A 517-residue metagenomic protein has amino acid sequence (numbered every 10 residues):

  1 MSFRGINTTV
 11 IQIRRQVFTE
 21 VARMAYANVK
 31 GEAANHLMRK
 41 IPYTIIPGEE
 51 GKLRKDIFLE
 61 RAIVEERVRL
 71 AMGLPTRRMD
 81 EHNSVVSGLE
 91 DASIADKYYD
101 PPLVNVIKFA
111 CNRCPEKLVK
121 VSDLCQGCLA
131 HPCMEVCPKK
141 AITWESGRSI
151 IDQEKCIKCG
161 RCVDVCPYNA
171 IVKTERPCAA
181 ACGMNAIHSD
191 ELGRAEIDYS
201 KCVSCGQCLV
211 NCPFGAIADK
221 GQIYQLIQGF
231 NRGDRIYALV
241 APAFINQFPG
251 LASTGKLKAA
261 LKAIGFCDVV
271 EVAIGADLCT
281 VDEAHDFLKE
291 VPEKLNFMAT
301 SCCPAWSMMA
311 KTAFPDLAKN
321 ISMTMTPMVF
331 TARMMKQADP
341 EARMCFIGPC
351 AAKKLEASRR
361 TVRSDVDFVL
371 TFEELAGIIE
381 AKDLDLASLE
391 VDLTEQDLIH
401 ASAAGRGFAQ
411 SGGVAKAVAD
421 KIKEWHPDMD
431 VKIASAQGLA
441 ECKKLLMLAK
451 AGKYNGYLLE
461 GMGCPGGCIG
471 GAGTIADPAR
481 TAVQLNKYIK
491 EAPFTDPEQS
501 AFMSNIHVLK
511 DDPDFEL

Functional and structural regions predicted by a protein language model:
M1-H82, D219-L517: Iron-sulfur-associated redox domains of electron-transfer enzymes in respiratory and anaerobic energy metabolism
A62, E66, S84-L89, A95-P102: Extended, highly charged accessory segments
S93-S122, K139-K140: N-terminal [4Fe-4S]-dependent radical SAM core
N112-K120, T143-R148, S189, Q207 (+3 more regions): Gly-rich Lys/Arg/Thr-decorated short loops/hinges at beta-loop-alpha junctions or inter-strand turns that position
L118-A130, K155, K201: N-terminal pre-triad scaffold of radical SAM enzymes
V121, D152, D198, V240-A241 (+1 more regions): A secondary-structure boundary/capping signal
A130-Q153, R161-D198, V203, Q207-Q222: Iron-sulfur cluster-binding cysteine motifs and their immediate structural context in ferredoxin-like electron-transfer
